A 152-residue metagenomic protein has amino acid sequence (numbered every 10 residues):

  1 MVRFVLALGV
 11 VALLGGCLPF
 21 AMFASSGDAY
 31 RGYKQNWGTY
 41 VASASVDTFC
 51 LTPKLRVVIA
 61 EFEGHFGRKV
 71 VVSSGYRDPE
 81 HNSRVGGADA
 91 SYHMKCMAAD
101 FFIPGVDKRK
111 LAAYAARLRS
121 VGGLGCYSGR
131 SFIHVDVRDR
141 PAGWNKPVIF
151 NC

Functional and structural regions predicted by a protein language model:
M1-C17: Sec-dependent bacterial lipoprotein signal peptides
L14-E63, S128-R130, D139, N145-C152: Extracytoplasmic cell-surface/polysaccharide-interacting catalytic and binding patches
F20-F23, F49, A90, K95-A98 (+1 more regions): Catalytic cores and adjacent binding grooves of peptidoglycan-active enzymes
G27-R31, Y76-D100: Short, surface-exposed glycine/acidic/tryptophan-bearing loops
F49-R56, G75, P79, K95 (+1 more regions): Generic alpha-helical scaffold signal
L55-I59, E63, N82, K108-A115: Extracytoplasmic/secreted envelope proteins and their assembly/folding machinery, especially bacterial periplasmic
I59-V85: Extended, low-complexity, intrinsically disordered C-terminal regulatory tails of eukaryotic serine/threonine kinases
